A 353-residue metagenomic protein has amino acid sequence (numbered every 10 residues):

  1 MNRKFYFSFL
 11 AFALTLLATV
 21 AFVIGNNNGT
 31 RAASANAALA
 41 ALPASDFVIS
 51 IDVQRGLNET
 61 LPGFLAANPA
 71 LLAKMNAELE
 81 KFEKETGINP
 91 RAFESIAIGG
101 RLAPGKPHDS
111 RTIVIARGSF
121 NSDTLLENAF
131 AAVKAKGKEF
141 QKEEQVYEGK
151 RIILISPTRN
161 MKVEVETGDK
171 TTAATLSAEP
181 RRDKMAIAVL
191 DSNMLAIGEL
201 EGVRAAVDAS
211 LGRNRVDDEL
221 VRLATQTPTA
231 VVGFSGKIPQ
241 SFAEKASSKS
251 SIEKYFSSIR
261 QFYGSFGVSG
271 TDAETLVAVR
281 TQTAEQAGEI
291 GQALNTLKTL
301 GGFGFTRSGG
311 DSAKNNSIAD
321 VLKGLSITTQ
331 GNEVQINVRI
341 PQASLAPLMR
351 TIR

Functional and structural regions predicted by a protein language model:
M1-A13: N-terminal Sec-pathway targeting helices
Y6-S8, A18-T175, A224-Y255, I290-G324 (+1 more regions): Structural boundary/hinge residues at secondary-structure and domain interfaces
A32-L42, A205-R213, T328: Polar interaction faces of repeat-based domains
A37, I96-L102, S177-V189, Y263-G267 (+1 more regions): Short, surface-exposed beta-strand/loop micro-motifs that present aromatic residues
S45-I49, T112-G118, R260-F266, T271-V279 (+2 more regions): One face of beta-strands
D52-Q54, R101, R117-N121, T158-N160 (+4 more regions): Solvent-exposed coil/turn segments that connect beta secondary-structure elements in extracytoplasmic/periplasmic
S177-F242: A conserved glycine-rich beta-strand in the N-terminal activation segment of trypsin-fold
R204, R213-V216, S269-D311: Gly/Pro-enriched, hydrophobic low-complexity segments that function as extracytoplasmic propeptides/linkers
